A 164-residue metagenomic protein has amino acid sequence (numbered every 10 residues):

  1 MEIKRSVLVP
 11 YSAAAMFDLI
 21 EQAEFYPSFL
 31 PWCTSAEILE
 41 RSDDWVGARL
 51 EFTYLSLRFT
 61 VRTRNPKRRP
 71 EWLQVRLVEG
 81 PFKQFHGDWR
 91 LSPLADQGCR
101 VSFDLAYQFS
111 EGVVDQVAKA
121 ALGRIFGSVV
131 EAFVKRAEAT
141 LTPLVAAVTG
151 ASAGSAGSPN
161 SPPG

Functional and structural regions predicted by a protein language model:
M1-D43, P143, S152, S158-G164: Hydrophobic ligand-binding cavity/cleft-lining segments
A13, L19-Q22, R58, F126 (+1 more regions): Generic alpha-helical secondary structure
A14, D18, D96, E131 (+2 more regions): Replace "anionic and nucleotidyl ligands
P27-S28, S35-S42, E51-R100, A106-Q108 (+2 more regions): Hydrophobic-ligand binding "helix-grip"
Q108-G164: A conserved amphipathic terminal alpha-helix motif
